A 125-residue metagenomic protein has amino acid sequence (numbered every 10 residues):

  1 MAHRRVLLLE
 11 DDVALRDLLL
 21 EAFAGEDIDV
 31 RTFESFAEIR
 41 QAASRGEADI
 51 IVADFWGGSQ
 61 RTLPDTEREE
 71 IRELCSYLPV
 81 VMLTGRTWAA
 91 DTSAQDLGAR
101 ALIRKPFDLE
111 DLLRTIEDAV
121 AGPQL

Functional and structural regions predicted by a protein language model:
D12-A37: Two-component/phosphorelay signaling modules centered on CheY-like receiver
T32-I50, W56-Q60: Acidic, metal-coordinating helix/loop segments flanking the phosphotransfer/catalytic sites of two-component signaling
S44-G46, E69-L78: Conserved phosphotransfer cores of two-component systems
V52-L74: Conserved phosphotransfer microenvironments
T62, R86-I103, R114: Alpha4 helix (beta4-alpha4-beta5 surface) of REC/receiver domains from two-component response regulators
F107-E117: C-terminal output helix
E117-L125: The C-terminal output helix
